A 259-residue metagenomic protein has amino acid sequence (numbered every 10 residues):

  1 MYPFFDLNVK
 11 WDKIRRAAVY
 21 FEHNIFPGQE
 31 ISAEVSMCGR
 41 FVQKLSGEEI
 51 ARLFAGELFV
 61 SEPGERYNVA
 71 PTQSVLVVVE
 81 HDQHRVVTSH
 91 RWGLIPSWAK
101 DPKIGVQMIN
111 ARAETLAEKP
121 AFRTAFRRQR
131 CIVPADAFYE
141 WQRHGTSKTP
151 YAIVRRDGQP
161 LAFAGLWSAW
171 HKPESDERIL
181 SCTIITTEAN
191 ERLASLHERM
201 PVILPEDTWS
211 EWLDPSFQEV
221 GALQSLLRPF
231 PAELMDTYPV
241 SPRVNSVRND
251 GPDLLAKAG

Functional and structural regions predicted by a protein language model:
F5, K10-K13, V19-G259: Short linear sequence motif anchored by a di-proline
